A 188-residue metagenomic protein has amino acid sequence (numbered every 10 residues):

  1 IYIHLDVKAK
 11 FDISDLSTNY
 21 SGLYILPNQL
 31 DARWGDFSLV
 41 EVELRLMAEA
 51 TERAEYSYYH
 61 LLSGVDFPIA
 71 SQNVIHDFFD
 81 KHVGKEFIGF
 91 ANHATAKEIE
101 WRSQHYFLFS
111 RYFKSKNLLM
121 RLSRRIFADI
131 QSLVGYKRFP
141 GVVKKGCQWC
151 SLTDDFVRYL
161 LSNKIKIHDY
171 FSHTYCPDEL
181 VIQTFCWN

Functional and structural regions predicted by a protein language model:
I1-N188: ER/Golgi luminal nucleotide-sugar-dependent glycosyltransferases, focusing on the catalytic module
